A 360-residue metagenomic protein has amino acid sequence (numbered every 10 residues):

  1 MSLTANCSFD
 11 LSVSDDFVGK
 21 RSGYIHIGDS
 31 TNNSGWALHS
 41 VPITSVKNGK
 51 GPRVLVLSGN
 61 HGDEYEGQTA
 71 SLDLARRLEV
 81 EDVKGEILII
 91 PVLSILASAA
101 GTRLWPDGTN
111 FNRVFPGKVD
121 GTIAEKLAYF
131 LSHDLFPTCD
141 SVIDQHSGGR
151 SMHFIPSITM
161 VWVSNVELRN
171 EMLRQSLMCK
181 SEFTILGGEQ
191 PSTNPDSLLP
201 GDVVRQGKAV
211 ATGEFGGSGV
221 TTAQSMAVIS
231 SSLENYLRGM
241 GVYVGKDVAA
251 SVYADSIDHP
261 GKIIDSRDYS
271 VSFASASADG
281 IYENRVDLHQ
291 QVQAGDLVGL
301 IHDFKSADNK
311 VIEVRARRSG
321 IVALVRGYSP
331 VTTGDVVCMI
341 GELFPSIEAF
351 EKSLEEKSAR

Functional and structural regions predicted by a protein language model:
M1-R360: Structured catalytic-domain cores with a bias toward divalent-metal coordination
